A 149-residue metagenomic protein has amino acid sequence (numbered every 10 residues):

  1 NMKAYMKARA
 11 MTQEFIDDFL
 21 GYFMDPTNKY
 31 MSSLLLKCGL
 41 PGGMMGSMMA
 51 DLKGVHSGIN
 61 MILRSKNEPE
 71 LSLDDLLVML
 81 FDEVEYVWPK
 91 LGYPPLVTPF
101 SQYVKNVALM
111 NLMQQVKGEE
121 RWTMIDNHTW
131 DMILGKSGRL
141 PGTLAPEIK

Functional and structural regions predicted by a protein language model:
N1-N28: Functional cores that coordinate and move charged inorganic groups
T27-K149: Terminal or standalone catalytic/regulatory effector modules within metabolic enzymes and repeat proteins
